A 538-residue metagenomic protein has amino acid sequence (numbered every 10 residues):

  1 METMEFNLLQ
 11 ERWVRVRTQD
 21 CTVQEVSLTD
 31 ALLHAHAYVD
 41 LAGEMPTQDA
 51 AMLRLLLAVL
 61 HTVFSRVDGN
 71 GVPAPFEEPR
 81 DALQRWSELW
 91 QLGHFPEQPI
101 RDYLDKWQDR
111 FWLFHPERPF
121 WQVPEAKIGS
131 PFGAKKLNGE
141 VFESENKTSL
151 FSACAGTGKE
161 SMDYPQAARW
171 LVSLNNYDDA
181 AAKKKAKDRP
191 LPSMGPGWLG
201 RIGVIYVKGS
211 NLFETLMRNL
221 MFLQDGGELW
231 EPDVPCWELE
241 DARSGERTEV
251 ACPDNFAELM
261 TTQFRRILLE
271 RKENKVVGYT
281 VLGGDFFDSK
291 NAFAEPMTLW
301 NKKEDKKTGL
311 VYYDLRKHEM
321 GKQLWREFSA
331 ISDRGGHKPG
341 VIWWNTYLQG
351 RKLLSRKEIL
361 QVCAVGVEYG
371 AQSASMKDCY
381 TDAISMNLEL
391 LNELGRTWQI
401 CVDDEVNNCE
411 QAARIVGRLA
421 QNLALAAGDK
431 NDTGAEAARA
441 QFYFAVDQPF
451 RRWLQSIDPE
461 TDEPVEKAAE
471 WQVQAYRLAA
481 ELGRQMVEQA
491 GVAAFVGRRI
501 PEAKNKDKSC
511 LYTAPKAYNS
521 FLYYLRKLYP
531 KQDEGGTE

Functional and structural regions predicted by a protein language model:
M1-N146, S173-D179, K183-E538: Extended alpha-helical scaffolding segments
K159-M162, R266: The −1 position to Zn-ligating cysteines in a subset of zinc-ribbon hairpins
Y164-A167: Cys/His-coordinated zinc-binding microdomains
